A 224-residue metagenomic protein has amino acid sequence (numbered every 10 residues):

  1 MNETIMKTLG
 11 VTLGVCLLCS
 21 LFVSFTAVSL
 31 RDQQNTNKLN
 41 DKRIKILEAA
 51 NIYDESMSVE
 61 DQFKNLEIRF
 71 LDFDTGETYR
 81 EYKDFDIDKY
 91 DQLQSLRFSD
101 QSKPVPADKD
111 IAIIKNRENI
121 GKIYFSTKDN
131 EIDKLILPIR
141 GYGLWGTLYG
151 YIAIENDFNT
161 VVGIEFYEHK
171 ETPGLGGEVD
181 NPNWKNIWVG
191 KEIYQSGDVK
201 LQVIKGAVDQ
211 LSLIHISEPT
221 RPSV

Functional and structural regions predicted by a protein language model:
E3-I132: Structured extracytoplasmic
V23, A27, Y149, G177-V179: Short, flexible micro-motifs
E118-Y151, E168: Structured beta-strand/loop patches that form or line metal/cofactor-binding pockets in enzymes
G141-T147, D157-L213: Flexible, solvent-exposed short loops/turns enriched in glycine
I214-V224: Single conserved hydrophobic/aromatic residue that forms the stacking wall/gate of nucleotide- or nucleobase-binding
